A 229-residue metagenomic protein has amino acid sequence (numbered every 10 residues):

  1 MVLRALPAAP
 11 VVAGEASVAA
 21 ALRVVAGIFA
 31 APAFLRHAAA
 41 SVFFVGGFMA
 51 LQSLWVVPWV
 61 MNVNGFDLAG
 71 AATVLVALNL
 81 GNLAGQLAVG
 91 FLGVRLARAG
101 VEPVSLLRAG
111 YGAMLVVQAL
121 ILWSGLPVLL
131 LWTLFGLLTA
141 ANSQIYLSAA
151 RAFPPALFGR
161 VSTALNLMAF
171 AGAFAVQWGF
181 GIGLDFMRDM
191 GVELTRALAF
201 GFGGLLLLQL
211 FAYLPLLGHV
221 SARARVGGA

Functional and structural regions predicted by a protein language model:
M1-A13, A212-V220: C-terminal membrane-cytosol helix-exit motif in multi-pass small-molecule transporters
P7-A38, V63: Juxtamembrane intracellular "pre-TM" segments in multi-pass secondary transporters
P32-G90, A150, A173-G181: Extracytoplasmic gate region of multi-pass secondary transporters
D67, I182-L208: A membrane-interface helix-boundary motif in multi-pass transporters
G85-V101, L184: Helix-to-loop junctions at the C-terminal end of transmembrane segments in multipass secondary transporters
P103-A119: Structural signature of the two symmetry-related core transmembrane helices
A141-P154: Intracellular juxtamembrane helix-capping segments at the cytosolic ends of symmetry-related transmembrane helices
A152-D189: A late C-terminal transmembrane helix in Major Facilitator Superfamily
